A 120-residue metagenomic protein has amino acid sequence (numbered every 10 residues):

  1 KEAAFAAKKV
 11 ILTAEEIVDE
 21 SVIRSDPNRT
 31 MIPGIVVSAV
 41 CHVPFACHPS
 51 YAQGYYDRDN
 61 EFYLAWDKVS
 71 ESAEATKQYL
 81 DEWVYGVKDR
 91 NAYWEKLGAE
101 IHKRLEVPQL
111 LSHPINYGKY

Functional and structural regions predicted by a protein language model:
K1-Y120: Metallocofactor- and cofactor-centric catalytic cores in central/energy metabolism, strongly enriched
